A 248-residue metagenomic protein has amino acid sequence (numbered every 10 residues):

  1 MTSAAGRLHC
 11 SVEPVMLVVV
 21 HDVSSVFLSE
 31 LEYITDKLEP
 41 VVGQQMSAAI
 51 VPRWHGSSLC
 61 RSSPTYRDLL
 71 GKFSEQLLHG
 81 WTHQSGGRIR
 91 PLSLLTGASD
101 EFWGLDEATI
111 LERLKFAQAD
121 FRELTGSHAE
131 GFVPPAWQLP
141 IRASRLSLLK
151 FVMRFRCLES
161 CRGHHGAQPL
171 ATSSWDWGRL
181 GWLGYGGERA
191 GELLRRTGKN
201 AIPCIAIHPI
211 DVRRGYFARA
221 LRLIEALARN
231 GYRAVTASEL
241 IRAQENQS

Functional and structural regions predicted by a protein language model:
M1-E75: Active-site beta->alpha N-cap acidic-glycine motif
T2-A4, E30-I34, C60-L70, I141-R142 (+2 more regions): Alpha-helical scaffolding within the catalytic cores of extracellular/periplasmic polymer-degrading hydrolases
T2-S11, V41-V42, R154-R156, P209-S248: C-terminal domain-boundary segment and adjacent tail
E13-V26, R162-E188: Acidic/glycine-enriched edge-of-secondary-structure segments
V23, V51-H55, W81-H83, S160 (+3 more regions): Active-site beta-loop-alpha junctions enriched in small/polar residues
S47-I141, I205: Metal-dependent polysaccharide deacetylase catalytic core of the NodB/CE4 family, i.e., the active-site-bearing domain
G104-D176, R213-A218: Catalytic domains of cell-wall/extracellular-matrix polysaccharide-remodeling enzymes, centered on de-N-acetylation
L170-G215: A conserved mid-domain beta-alpha-beta active-site/ligand-binding segment of alpha/beta enzyme cores
